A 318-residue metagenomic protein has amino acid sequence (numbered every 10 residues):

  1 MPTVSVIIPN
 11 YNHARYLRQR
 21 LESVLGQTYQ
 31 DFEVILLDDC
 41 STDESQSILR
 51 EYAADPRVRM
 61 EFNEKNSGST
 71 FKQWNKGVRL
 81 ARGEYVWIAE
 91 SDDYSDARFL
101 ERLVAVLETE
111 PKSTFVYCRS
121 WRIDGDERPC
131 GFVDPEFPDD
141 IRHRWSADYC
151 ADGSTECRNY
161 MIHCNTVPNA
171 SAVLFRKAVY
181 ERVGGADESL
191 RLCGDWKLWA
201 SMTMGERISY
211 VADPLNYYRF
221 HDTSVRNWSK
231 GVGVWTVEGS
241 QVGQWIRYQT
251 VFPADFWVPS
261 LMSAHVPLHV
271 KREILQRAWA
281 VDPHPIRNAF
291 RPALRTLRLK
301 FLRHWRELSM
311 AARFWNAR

Functional and structural regions predicted by a protein language model:
P2-V4, L25-L36, E44, P56-R59: Short loop->beta transition adjacent to catalytic acidic/histidine clusters or analogous donor-positioning motifs
H13-G26: Short, well-formed alpha-helical segments that are part of the catalytic scaffolds of diverse glycosyltransferases
R18, D43-E51, Y94, R98: Acidic helix N-cap motif at the loop->helix transition within catalytic regions of sugar-transfer enzymes
S23, D38-S47, K65-S67, E90: A conserved acidic beta->alpha catalytic loop
N63-A81, Y94: Glycine-rich, basic loop-to-helix element that forms the pyrophosphate-binding segment of sugar-nucleotide handling
V86: Short aromatic/hydrophobic "clamp" motif used to bind/position activated sugar donors
D96, C118, D139-G239: Conserved nucleotide-sugar donor-binding catalytic segment
R98-D140: Conserved donor NDP-sugar-binding/catalytic core segment of glycosyltransferases
